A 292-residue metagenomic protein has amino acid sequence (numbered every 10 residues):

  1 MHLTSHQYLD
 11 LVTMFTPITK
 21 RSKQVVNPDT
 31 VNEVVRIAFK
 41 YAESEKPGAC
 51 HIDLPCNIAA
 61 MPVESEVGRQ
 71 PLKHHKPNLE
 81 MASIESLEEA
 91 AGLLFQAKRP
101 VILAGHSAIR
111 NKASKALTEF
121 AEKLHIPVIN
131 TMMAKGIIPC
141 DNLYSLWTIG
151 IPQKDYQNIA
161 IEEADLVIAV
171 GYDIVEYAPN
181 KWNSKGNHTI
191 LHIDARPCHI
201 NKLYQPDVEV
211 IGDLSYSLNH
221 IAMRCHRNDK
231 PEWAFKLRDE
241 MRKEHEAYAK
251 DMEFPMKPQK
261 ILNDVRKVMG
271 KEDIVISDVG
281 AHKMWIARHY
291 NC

Functional and structural regions predicted by a protein language model:
M1-C225, D264, V268-I274: N-terminal alpha/beta PP-like core and its mobile active-site loop of ThDP/TPP-dependent enzymes
H51-D53, G105, E232-K236, D278-V279: Short coil/turn segments at secondary-structure boundaries
V67-S86, D229-M256: Long, charged amphipathic helices and adjacent flexible linkers at domain junctions
A169, K230-E232, I276: Acidic/polar loop patches that form or flank catalytic/metal-binding clefts of enzymes that bind anionic ligands
D239-C292: Active-site diphosphate/adenylate-binding microenvironment
